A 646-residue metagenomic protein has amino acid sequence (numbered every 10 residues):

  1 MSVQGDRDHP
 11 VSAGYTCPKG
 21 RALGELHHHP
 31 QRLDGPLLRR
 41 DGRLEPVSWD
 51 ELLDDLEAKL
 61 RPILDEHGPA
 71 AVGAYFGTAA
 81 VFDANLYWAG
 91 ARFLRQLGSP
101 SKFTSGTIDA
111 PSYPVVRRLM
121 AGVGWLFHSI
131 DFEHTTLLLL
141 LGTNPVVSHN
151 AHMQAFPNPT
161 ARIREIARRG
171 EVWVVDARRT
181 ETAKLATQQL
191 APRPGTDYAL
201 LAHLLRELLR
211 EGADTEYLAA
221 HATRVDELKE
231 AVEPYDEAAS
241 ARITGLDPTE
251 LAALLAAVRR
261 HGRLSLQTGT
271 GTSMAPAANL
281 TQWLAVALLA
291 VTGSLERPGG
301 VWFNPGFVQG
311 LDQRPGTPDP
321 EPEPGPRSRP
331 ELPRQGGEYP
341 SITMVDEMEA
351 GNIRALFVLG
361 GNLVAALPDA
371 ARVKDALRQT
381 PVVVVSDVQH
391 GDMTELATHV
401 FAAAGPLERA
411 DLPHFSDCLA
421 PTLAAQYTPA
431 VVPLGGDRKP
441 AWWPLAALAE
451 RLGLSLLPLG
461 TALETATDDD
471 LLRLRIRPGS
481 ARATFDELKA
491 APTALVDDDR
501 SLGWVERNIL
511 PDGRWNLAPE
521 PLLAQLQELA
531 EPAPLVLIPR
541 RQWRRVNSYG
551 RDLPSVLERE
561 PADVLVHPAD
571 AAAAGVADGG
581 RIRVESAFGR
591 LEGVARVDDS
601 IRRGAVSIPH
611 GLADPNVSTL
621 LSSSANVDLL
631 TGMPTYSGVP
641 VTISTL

Functional and structural regions predicted by a protein language model:
M1-E211, D247, L359, L448 (+1 more regions): N-terminal export/assembly segments and adjacent metallocofactor-ligating motifs of anaerobic energy-metabolism
H67-A71, T215-L218, S265, E296-F303 (+1 more regions): Flexible, glycine/charged-enriched surface loops at secondary-structure junctions
Y75-F82, R242-L246, G269-P276, V308 (+1 more regions): Conserved short loop/turn motifs at secondary-structure junctions
Y87-R164, R168-V175, Y198-A202, V286-L396 (+2 more regions): Extended redox/cofactor-interaction regions of prokaryotic respiratory oxidoreductases
L138-L141, R224-T244, A562-D563: Conserved thiamine diphosphate
A186-L190, L407, D411-H414, L423-L434: Short beta-alpha connecting loops at secondary-structure transitions that line or flank enzyme active sites
A222, V258, V301-D312, T461-I476 (+1 more regions): A glycine-rich phosphate-binding loop feature that marks nucleotide/adenosyl-phosphate handling sites
P429-L488, G550, P554-V564, D570-L646: Long, contiguous, secondary-structure-rich segments that constitute the structural scaffold of globular domains
